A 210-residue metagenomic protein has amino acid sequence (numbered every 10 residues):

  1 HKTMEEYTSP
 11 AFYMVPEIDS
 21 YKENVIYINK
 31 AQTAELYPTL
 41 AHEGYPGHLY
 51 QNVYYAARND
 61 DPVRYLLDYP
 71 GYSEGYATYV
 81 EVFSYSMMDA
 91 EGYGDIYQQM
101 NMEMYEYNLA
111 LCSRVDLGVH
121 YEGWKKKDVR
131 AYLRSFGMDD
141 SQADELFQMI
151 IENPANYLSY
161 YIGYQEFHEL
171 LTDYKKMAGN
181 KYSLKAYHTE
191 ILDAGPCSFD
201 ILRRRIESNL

Functional and structural regions predicted by a protein language model:
H1-L210: Long, His/Glu/Asp-enriched segments that create or flank divalent metal/ion-associated functional microenvironments
